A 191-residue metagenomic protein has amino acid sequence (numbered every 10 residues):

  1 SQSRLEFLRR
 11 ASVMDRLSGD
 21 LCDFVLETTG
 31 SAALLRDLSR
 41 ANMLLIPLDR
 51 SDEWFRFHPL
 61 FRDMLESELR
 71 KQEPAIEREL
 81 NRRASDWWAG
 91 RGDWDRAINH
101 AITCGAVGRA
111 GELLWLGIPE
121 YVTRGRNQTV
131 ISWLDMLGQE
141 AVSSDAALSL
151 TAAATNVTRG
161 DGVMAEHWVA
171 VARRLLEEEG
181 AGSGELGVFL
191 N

Functional and structural regions predicted by a protein language model:
S1-E6, E185-L186, N191: Short intrinsically disordered, low-complexity coil segments enriched in acidic
S1-R70, E79-R82: C-terminal boundary/linker of central alpha/beta nucleotide-binding cores
L8-S12, A152, L190: Short alpha-helical scaffolding segments that buttress acidic/His motifs in well-ordered protein cores
D49, Q72-E73, G105, E140 (+1 more regions): Structural signature of alpha-solenoid helical repeat scaffolds
P74-R159, M164-W168: Extended alpha-helical scaffolding segments used for macromolecular assembly and cargo binding
D135-S144, L175-F189: Flexible helix-coil transition and linker loops at the boundaries of alpha-helical arrays
E166, A170, R174-E177: Acidic catalytic motifs of isoprenoid enzymes
